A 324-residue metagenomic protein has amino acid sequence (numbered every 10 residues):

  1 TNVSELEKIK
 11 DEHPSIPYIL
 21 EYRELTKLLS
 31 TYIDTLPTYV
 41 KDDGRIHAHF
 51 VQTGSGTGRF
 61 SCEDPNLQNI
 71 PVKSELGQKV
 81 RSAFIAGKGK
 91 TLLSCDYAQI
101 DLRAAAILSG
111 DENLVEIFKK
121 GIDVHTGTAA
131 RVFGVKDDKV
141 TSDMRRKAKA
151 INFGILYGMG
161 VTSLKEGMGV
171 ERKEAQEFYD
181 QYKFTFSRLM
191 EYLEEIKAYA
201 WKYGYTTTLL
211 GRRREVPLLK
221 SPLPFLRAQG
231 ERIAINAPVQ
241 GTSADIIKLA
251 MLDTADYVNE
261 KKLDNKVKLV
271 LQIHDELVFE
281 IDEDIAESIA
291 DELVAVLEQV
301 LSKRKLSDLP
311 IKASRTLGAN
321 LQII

Functional and structural regions predicted by a protein language model:
T1-E75, G89-T91, D101, V161 (+5 more regions): Conserved "right-hand" nucleotidyltransferase catalytic core of DNA-directed polymerases
S4-L29, V115-G134, Q299-I311: Charge-dense polyanion-binding interfaces
H47-A48, T53-S55, A130-N265, L269-Q272 (+2 more regions): Conserved catalytic core of nucleic-acid polymerases
H49-K136: Function-dense linear segments that define catalytic or interfacial modules in macromolecule-processing proteins
I85-K88, K262-N265, V270-H274, D291 (+1 more regions): A structural signal for short secondary-structure junctions
F279-E283: Short beta-strand-to-loop capping motifs
A290-L297: Short amphipathic alpha-helices in soluble, non-transmembrane regions that often serve as interface/regulatory elements
D291, S302-K303, S307, I311-I324: RNase H-like nuclease module associated with reverse transcription
